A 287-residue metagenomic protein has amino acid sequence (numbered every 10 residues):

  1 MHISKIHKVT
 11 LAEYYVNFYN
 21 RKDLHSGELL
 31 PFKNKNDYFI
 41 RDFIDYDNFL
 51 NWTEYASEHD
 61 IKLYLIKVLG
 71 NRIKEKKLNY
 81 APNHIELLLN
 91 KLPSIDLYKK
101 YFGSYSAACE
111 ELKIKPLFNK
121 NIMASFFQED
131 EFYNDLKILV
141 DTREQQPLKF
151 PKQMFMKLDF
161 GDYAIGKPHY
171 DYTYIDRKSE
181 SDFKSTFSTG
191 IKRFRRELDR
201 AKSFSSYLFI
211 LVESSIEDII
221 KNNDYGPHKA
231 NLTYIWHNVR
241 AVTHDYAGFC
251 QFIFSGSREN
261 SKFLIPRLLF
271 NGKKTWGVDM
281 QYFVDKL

Functional and structural regions predicted by a protein language model:
M1-D60, K74, K113-D171, D182-I191 (+1 more regions): Non-catalytic C-terminal interaction segments of nucleic acid-processing enzymes
Y55-L97: Secondary-structure capping and domain/repeat boundary segments
L65, S104-Y105, I235: Alpha-helical interaction elements in eukaryotic regulators
K91-P116: Charge-enriched amphipathic alpha-helical scaffolds
Y174-D176: Short hydrophobic-acidic sequence motifs that mark active-site Asp/Glu residues
